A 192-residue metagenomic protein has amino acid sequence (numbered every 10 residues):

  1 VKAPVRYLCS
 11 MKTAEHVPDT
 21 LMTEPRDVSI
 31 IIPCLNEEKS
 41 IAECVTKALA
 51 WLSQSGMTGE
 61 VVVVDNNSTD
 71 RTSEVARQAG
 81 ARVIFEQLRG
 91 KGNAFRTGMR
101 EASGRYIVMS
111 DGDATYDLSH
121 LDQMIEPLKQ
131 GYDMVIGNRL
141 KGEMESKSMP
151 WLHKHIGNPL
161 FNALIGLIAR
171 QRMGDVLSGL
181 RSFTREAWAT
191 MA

Functional and structural regions predicted by a protein language model:
R6-Y7: Short, positively charged and aromatic/hydrophobic N-terminal segments
D27-S29, E60: Cell-envelope/extracellular polymer assembly enzymes that use nucleotide-activated donors
I32-T46, N67: Active-site beta-to-alpha loop of glycosyltransferases that engages the nucleotide-sugar donor
T46-T58: Short, acidic, metal-binding catalytic loop of nucleotide-sugar glycosyltransferases
D65-S73: A conserved acidic beta->alpha catalytic loop
Q87-E101, Y106, L118-A192: Acceptor/aglycone-binding surface of glycosyltransferases and processive sugar-polymer synthases
A114-T115: Acidic metal-phosphate-binding loop of nucleotide-sugar-dependent transferases
